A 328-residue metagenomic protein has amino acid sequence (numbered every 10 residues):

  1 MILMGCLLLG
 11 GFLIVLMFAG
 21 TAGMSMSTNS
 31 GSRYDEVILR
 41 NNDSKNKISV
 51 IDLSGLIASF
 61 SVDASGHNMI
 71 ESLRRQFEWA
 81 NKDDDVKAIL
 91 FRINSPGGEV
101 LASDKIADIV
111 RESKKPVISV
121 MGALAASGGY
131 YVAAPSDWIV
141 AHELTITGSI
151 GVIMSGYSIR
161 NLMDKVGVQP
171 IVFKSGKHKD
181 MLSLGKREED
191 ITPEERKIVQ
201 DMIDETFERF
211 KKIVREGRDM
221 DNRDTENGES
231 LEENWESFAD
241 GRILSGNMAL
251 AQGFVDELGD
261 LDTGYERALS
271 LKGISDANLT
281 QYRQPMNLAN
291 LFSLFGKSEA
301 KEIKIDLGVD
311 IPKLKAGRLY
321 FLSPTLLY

Functional and structural regions predicted by a protein language model:
M1-P116, L124-Y131, P135-G217, A277-Y328: Small-residue-centered hinge/linker elements
V120-A126, S237-G241: Glycine-rich beta-to-alpha transition loops that act as phosphate-gripper elements at the mouths of alpha/beta enzyme
K174-D201, E205-R267: Amphipathic alpha-helical segments at domain termini/boundaries
L244-G246, L261, Y265-S293: Extended, charged amphipathic interaction segments
